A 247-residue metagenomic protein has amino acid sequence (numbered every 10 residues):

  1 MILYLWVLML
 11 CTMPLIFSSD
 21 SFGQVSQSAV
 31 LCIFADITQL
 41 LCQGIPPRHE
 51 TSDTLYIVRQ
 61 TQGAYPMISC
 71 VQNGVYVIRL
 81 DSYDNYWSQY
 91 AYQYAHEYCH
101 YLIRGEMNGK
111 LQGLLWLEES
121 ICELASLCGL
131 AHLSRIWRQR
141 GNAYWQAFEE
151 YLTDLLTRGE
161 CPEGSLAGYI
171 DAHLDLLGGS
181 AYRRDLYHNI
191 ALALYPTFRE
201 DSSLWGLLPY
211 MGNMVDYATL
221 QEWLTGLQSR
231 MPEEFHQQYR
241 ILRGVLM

Functional and structural regions predicted by a protein language model:
Y4-P14: Bacterial N-terminal signal peptides
F17-N85: Auxiliary, metal-adjacent structural segments of Zn-dependent hydrolase domains
V30, A91, L114, E118: Hydrophobic (often cysteine-bearing) scaffold residues that line and stabilize catalytic clefts of nucleotide/cofactor
R48-I57, M107-G113, L133-Y144, W205-Y210: Surface-exposed patches in mature extracellular/periplasmic domains of secreted proteins
I78-Y94, N108-G113: Short pre-active-site segment immediately N-terminal to the catalytic Zn-binding motif
Y92-N108, E123, L127: Active-site recognition of the HExxH zinc-binding catalytic motif
G113-E160: Post-HExxH zinc-binding segment in Zn-dependent metallohydrolases
E163-M247: Pan-zinc metallopeptidase signature
